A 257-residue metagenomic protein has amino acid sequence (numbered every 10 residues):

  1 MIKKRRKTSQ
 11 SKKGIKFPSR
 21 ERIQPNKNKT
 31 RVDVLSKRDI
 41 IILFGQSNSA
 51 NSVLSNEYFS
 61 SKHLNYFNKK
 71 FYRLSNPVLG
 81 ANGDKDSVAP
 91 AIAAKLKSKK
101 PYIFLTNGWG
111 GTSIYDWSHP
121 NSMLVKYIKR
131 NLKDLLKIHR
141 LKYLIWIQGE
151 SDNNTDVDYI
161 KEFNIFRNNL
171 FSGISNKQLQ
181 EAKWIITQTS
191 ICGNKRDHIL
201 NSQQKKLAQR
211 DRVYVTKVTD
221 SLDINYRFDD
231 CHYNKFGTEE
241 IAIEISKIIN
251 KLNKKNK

Functional and structural regions predicted by a protein language model:
I2-K257: Cell-envelope and extracellular/periplasmic
